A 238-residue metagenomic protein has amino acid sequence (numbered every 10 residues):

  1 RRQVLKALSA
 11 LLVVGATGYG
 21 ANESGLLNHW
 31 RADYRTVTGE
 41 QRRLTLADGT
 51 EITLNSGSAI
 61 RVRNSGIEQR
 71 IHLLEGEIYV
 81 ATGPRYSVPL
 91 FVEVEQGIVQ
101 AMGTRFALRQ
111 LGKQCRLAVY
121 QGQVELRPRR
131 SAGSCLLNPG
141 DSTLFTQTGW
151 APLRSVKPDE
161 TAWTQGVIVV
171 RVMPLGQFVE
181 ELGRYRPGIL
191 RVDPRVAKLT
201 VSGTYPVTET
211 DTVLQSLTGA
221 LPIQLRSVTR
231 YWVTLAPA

Functional and structural regions predicted by a protein language model:
R2-R31: Single-pass transmembrane signal-anchor helices and their membrane-water interface zones
A21-Q100, A107: Juxtamembrane extracytoplasmic segments of single-/few-pass membrane proteins
R31, W163-Q165, K198-S202: Short, solvent-exposed beta-strand edge segments and adjacent coil->beta transition regions
G49, V169-R191, P206-S227: Amphipathic, non-transmembrane alpha-helical segments in extracytoplasmic/periplasmic proteins
S87-P89, P187-I189, T200: Exposed beta-strand and adjacent loop surfaces of beta-rich binding modules that mediate intermolecular recognition
P89-V94, V99-Q100, R105-E181, R191-V192 (+1 more regions): Short, polar/charged, low-complexity connector loops/linkers at domain or secondary-structure junctions
D193-L199, S227-Y231: Short, glycine-/polar-rich solvent-exposed loops and beta-turns at beta-strand/coil boundaries
W232-A236: Minor-groove-contacting beta-hairpin "wing" of winged helix-turn-helix DNA-binding domains
